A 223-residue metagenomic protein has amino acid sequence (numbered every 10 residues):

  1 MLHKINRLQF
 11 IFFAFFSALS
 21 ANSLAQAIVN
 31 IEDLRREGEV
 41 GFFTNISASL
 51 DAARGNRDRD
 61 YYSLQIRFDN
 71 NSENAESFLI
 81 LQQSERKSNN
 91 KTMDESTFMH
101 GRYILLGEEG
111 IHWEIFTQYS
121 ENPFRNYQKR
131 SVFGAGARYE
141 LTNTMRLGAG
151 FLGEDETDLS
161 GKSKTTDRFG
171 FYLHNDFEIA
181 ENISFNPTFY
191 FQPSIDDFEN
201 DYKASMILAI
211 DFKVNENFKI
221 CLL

Functional and structural regions predicted by a protein language model:
M1-V40: Cleavable N-terminal export/targeting peptides
Q26-S72, E76: Short glycine/proline- and aromatic-enriched beta-strand/turn motifs that initiate or cap beta-hairpins
V40-F42, D58-Y62, M93-T97, K129-F133 (+2 more regions): Residues that define the transmembrane beta-barrel architecture of outer-membrane proteins
F42, N74-L79, E109-W113, T144-L147 (+2 more regions): Repeated loop/turn-to-beta-strand initiation elements of outer-membrane beta-barrel proteins
I46-L50, L64-N70, G101-L105, A135-Y139 (+4 more regions): Residues on the lipid-exposed face of transmembrane beta-strands in outer-membrane beta-barrel proteins
A48-L50, L79-Q83, M99, I115-Y119 (+5 more regions): Transmembrane beta-barrel strands of outer-membrane/channel proteins
S49-G55, N71, Q82-N89, L106 (+4 more regions): Sequence/structural signature of outer-membrane beta-barrel proteins
E140, T144-P193: Detector for outer-membrane/organellar transmembrane beta-barrel domains, recognizing the amphipathic beta-strand
